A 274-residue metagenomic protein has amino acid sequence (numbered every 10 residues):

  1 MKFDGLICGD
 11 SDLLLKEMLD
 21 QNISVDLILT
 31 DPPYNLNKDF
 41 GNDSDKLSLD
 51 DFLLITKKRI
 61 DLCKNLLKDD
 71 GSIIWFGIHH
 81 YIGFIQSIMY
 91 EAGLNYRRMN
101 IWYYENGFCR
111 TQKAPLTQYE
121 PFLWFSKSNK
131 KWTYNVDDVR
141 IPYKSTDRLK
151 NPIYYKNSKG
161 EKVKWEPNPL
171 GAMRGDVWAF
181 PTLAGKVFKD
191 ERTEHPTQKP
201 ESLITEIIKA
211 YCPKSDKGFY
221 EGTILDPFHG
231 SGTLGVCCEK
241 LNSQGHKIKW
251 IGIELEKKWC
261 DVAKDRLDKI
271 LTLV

Functional and structural regions predicted by a protein language model:
M1-I253, K257-C260: Core catalytic lobe of class I
A263-K264: Conserved SAM-binding loop
K269-V274: Positively charged, low-complexity nucleic-acid-binding target-recognition regions
